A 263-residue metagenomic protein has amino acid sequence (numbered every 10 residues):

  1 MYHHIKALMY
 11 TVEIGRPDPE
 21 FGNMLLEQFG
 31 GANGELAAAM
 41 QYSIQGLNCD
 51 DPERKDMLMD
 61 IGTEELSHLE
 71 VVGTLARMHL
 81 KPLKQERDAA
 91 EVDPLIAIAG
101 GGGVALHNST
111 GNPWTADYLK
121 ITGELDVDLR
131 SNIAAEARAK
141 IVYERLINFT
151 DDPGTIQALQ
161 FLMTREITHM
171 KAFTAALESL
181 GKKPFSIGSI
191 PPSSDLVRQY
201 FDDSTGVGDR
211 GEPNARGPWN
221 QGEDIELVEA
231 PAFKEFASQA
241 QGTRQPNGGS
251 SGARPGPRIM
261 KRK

Functional and structural regions predicted by a protein language model:
M1-K263: Non-heme di-metal
